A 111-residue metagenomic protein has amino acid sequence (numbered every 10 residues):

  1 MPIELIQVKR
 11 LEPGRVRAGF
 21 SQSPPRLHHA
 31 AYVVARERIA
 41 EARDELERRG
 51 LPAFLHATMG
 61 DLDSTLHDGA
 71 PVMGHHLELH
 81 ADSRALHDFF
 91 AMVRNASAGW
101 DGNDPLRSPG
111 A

Functional and structural regions predicted by a protein language model:
M1-P52, D68-A111: Glyoxalase I/VOC metalloenzyme domain signal
M59-D63: Short acidic/glycine-enriched loop/turn segments that link adjacent beta-strands
